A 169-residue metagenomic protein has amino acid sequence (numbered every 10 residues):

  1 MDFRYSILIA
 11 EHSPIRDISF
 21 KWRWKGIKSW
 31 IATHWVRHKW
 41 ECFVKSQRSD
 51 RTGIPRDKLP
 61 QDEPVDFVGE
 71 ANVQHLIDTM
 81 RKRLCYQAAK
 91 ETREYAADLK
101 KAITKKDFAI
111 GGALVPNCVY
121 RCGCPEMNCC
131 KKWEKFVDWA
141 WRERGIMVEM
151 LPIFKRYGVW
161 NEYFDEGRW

Functional and structural regions predicted by a protein language model:
M1-W169: Family-specific signature for flavin-dependent thymidylate synthase
